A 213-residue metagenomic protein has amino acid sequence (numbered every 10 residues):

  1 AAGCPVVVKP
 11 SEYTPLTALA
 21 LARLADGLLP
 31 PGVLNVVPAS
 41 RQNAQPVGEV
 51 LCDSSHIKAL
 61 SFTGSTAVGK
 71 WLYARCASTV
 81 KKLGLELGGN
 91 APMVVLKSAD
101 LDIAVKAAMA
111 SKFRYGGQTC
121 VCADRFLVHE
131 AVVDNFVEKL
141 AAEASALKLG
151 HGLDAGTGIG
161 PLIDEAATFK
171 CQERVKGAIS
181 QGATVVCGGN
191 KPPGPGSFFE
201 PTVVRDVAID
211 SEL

Functional and structural regions predicted by a protein language model:
A1-G32, V80, D102: Conserved small-residue-rich beta-alpha loop and adjacent elements that most often cradle the phosphate/pyrophosphate
K9-S11, A39, K97: Cofactor-binding loop segments of dinucleotide-utilizing enzymes, especially the Rossmann-like FAD- and NAD(P)+-binding
T14-P15, R41-Q42, P193: Short, small-residue-enriched loops and turns at beta-alpha junctions that line or gate enzyme active sites
L16-A20, P46, W71, N135-F136: Phosphate- and divalent-cation-binding pockets in alpha/beta enzyme and binding domains that engage nucleotide-derived
T17, L51, R75: Hydrophobic/aromatic ligand-binding patch that stacks against planar heteroaromatic rings of cofactors or nucleotides
L24, L28-L29, A59, S65-E212: ALDH superfamily catalytic-core signature
V36-S61: A structured beta-alpha segment of the ubiquitous adenosine-cofactor-binding alpha/beta core
